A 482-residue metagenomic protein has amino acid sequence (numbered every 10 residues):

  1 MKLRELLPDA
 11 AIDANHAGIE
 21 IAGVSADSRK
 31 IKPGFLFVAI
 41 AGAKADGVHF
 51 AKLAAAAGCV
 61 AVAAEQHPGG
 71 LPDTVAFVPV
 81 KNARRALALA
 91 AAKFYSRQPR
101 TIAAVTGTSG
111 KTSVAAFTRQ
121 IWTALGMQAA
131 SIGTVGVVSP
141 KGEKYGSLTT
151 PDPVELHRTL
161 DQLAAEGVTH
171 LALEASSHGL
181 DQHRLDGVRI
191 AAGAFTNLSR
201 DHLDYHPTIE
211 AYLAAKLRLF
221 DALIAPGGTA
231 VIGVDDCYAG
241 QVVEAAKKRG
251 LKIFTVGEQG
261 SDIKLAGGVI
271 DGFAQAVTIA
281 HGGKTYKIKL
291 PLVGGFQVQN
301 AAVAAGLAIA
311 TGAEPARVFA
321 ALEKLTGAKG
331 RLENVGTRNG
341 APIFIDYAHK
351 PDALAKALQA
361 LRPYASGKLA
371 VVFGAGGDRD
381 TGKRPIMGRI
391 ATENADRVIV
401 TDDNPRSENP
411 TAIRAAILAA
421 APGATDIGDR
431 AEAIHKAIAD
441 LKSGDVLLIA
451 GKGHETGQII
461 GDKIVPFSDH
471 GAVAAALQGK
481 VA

Functional and structural regions predicted by a protein language model:
M1-A14, K30-L36, D46-K52, R85 (+5 more regions): ATP-dependent carboxylate-amine ligase
M1-K93, T229, C237, K264-A266 (+5 more regions): N-terminal leader/targeting and accessory segments in enzymes
R4, A55, P68-T74, D181 (+3 more regions): Acidic, Mg2+-coordinating active-site environments of NTP-dependent enzymes
L6, F35, A54, A90 (+13 more regions): Residue-level signal for inorganic ion chemistry
A11, D73-K81, K144-S147, K248-I253 (+1 more regions): Active-site regions of enzymes building and remodeling cell-envelope glycoconjugates
V60, A191, D396: Receiver (REC) domain switch/active-site residues of two-component response regulators
Q66-P68, T134-V135, S177-H178, L198 (+4 more regions): Short, ordered loop/turn segments at secondary-structure junctions
A86-V234, G240-L251, Y364-A365, V481-A482: Phosphate-binding loop of NTP-binding sites
